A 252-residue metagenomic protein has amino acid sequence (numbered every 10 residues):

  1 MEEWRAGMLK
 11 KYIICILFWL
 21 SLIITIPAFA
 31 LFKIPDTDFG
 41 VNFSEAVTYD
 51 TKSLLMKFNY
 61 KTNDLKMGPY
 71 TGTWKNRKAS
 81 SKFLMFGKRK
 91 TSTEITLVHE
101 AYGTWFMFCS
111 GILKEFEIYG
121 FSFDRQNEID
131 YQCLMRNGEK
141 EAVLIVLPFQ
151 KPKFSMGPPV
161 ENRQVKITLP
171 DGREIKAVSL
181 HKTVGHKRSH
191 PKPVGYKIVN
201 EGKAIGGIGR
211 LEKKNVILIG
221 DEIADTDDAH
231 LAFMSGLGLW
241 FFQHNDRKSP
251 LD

Functional and structural regions predicted by a protein language model:
M1-R5: Intrinsically disordered, glycine-rich low-complexity segments
A6-I16: Bacterial N-terminal signal peptides that target proteins for export
C15-P27: Bacterial N-terminal signal peptides
A30-D252: Intrinsically disordered, low-complexity proline/glycine-rich segments
